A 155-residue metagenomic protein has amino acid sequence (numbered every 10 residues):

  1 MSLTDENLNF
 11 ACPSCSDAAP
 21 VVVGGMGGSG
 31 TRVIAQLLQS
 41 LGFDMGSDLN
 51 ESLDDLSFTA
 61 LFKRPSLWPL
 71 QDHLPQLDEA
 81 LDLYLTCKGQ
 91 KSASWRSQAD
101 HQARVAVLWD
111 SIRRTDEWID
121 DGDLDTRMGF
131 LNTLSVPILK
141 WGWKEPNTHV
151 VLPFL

Functional and structural regions predicted by a protein language model:
M1-D121: PAPS-dependent sulfotransferase catalytic core
N7-F10, R127-F130, L152-P153: A generic local structural motif
V21, I138-W141: Short active-site oxyanion
G24, W143-P146: Short His-Asn-centered micro-motif
W118-D120, W141-K144: Short, flexible loop segments at the rims of nucleotide/cofactor-binding pockets, characterized by
D123-D125: A short, well-structured beta->alpha microelement
G129-I138: Non-catalytic, charge-rich alpha-helical accessory subdomains
S135, E145-L155: ATP-dependent NMP and nucleoside kinases share a basic, alpha-helical "lid"
